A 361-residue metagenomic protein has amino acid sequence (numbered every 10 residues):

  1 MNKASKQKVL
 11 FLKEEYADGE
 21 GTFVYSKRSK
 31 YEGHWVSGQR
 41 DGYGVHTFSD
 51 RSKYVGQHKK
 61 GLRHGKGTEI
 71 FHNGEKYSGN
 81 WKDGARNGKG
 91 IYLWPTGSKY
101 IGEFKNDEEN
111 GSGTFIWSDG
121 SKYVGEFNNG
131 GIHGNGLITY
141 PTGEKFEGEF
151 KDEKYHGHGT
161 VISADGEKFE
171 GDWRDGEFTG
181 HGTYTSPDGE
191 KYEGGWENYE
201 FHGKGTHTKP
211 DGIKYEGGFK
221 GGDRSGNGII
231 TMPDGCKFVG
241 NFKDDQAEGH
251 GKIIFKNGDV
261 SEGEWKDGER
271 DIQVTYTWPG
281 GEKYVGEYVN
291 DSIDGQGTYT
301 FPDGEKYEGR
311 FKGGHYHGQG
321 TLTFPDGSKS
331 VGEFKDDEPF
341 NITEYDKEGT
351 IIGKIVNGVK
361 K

Functional and structural regions predicted by a protein language model:
M1-K361: Glycine/tyrosine- and acidic-biased, solvent-exposed loop/turn segments at the edges of beta-strands
